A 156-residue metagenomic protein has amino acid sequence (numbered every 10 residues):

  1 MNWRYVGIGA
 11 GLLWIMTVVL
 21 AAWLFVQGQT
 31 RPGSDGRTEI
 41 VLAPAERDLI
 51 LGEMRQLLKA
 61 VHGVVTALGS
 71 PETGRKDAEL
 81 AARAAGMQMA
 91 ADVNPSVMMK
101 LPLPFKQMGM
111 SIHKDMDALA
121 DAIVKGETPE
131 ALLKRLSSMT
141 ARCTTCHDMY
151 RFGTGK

Functional and structural regions predicted by a protein language model:
N2-G7, L24, T30-K156: Sequence context surrounding c-type heme c attachment/ligation sites in exported
I8-W23: Hydrophobic membrane-insertion alpha-helices, especially the h-region of bacterial N-terminal signal peptides
